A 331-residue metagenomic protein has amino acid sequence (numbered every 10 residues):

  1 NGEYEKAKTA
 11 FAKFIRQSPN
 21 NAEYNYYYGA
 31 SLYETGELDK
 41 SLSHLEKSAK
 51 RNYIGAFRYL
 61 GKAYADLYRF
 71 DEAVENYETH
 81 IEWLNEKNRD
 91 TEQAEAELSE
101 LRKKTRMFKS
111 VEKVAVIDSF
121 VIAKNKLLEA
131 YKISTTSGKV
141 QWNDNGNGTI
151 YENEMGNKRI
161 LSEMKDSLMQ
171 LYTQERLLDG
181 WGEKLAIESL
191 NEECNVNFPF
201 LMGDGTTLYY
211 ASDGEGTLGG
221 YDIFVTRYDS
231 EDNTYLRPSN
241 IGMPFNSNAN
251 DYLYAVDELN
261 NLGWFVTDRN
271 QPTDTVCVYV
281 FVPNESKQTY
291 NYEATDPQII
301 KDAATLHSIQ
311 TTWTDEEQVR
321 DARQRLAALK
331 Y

Functional and structural regions predicted by a protein language model:
N1-Q17, N21, Y27: Alpha-helical segment of the N-proximal tetratricopeptide repeat
P19, R51-Y53, N85: Short coil turns that delineate tetratricopeptide repeat
A22-E23, I54-A56, N88-R89: Helix-start (N-cap) detector for alpha-helical repeat units in TPR-like alpha-solenoids, especially tetratricopeptide
Y27, E34, Y59, D66 (+3 more regions): Short, conserved micro-motifs composed of acidic
